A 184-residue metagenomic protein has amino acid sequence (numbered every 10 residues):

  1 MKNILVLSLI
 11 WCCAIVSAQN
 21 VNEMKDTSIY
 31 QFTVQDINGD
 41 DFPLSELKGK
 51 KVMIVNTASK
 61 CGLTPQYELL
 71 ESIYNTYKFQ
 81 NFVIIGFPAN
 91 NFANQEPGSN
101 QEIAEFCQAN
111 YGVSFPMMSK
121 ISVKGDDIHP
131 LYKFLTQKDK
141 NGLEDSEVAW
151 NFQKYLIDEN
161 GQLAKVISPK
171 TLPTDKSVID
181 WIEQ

Functional and structural regions predicted by a protein language model:
M1-E23: Bacterial Sec-dependent N-terminal signal peptides
Q19-S45, P65, P130: N-terminal "domain-start" segment that seeds a small globular fold
D36, N56-K60: Amphipathic alpha-helical repeat scaffolds
K50-V52, K60, T64-P88, C107-Y111: Conserved helix-turn-beta segment immediately C-terminal to the redox Cys motif in thioredoxin-like folds
N81-G98, S114-G125: Thiol-based oxidoreductase modules, predominantly thioredoxin-like and allied folds used for disulfide exchange
Q101-W150: Short, internal strand/loop/helix patches that form the active-site neighborhood or redox-interaction surface
P130-K133, Q137-Q184: Thiol-/selenol-based redox modules, centered on thioredoxin-like and closely related oxidoreductase domains
